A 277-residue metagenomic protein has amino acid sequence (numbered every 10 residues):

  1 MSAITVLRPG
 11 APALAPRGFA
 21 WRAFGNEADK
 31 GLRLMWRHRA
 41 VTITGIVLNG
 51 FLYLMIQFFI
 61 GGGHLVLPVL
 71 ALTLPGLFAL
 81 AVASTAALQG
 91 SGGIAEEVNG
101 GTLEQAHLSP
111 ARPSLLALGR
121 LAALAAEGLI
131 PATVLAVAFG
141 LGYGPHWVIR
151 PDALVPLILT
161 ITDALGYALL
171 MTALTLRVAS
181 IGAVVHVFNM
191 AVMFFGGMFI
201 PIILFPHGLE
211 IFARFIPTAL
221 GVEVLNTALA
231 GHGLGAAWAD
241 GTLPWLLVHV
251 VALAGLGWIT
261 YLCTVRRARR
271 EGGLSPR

Functional and structural regions predicted by a protein language model:
S2-R277: Hydrophobic transmembrane alpha-helices and immediately adjacent juxtamembrane helices of multi-pass inner-membrane
